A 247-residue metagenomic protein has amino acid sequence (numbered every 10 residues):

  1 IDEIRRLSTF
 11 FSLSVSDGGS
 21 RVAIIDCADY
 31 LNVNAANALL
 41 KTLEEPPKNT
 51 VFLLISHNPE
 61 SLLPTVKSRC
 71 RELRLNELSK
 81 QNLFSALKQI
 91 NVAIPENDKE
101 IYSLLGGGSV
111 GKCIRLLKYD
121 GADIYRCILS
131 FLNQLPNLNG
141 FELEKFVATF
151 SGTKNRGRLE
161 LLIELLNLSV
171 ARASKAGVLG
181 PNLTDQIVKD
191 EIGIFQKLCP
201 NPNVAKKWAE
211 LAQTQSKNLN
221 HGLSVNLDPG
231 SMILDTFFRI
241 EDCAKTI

Functional and structural regions predicted by a protein language model:
I1-N34, Q196: Clamp-loader machinery-focused feature within the broader ASCE/P-loop NTPase space
E3, A23, C27, L31 (+5 more regions): Helical "lid/switch" subdomain of P-loop NTPase nucleotide-binding domains
I4, V33-N37, E160, G230: Conserved strand-to-helix beginnings and helix N-cap segments that scaffold or border functional pockets
T9, K41, P64, S68: Conserved adenine-binding aromatic site and its adjacent loop/helix in ATP-hydrolyzing domains
S12-S14, N37-L53: Conserved catalytic/switch belt of AAA+ P-loop NTPases
A28-L31, L40-E44, T153, G157: Short, surface-exposed loop and linker segments with low hydrophobicity and enrichment for Pro/Ser/Thr
K48-T50, H57-L165, S169-I247: Charged, glycine-rich active-site and insertion segments that engage polyanionic ligands
